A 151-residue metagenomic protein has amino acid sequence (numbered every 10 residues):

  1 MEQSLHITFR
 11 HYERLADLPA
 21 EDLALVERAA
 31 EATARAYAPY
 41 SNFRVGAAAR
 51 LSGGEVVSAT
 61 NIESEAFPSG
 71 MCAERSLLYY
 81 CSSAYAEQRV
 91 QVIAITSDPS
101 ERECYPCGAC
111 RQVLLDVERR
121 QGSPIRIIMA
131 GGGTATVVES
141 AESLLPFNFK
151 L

Functional and structural regions predicted by a protein language model:
M1-A32, Y79, Y85-L151: C-terminal binding/interaction regions
R35-S41, I125: Extended beta-strand/beta-hairpin segments
N42, C72, Q88-V90: Short connector loops at helix/strand junctions that flank enzyme active sites, especially segments positioning acidic
N42-L51: Short beta-strand scaffold segments in enzyme catalytic cores
R44, P68, P106: Short glycine/serine/threonine-biased micro-segments
L51-E55, G131-T134: Short acidic-glycine loop/turn motifs at beta-strand connectors
G53-S64, R89-I93: Glycine/charged-rich beta-loop-alpha catalytic/anionic-binding loops adjacent to active sites
N61-R75: Compact, glycine-rich, soluble single-domain proteins
